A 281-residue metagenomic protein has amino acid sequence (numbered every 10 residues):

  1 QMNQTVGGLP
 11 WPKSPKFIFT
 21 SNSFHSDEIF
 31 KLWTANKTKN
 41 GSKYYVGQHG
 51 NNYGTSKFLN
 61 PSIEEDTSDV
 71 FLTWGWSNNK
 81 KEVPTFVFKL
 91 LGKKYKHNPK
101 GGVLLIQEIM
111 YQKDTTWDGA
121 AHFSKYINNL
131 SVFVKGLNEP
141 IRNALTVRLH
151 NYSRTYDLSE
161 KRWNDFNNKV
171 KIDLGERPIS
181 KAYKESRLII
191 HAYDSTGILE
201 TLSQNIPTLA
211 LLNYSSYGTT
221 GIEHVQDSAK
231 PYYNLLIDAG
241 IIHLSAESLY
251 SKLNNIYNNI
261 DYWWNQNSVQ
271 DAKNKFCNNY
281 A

Functional and structural regions predicted by a protein language model:
Q1-K43, Q112, W117-K135, I141-A144 (+2 more regions): N-terminal pre-catalytic "stem/leader" segment of glycosyltransferase-like enzymes
Q1-P84, L90, G197-I198: Active-site and donor-binding regions of nucleotide-sugar-utilizing enzymes
D27-I29, G54-S56, N78-E82, K113-D114 (+2 more regions): Short, charged/polar "capping" segments at the starts of alpha-helices and the immediately preceding loops
F30-K37, N60-P61, T155-N168, I222-Y232: Short, aromatic/basic amphipathic alpha-helical patches
G75, N79-P84, N98-K100, Q107 (+4 more regions): Catalytic binding pocket for nucleotide-activated donors in carbohydrate/polymer assembly enzymes
V83-N168: Conserved catalytic-core segment of nucleotide-activated headgroup transferases in glycan assembly
N167-E176: Active-site donor-binding acidic/aromatic loop of nucleotide-activated sugar and phosphosugar transferases involved
E176-S186, S203: Short acidic alpha-helix that forms the nucleotide-activated donor recognition element in Leloir-type transferases
